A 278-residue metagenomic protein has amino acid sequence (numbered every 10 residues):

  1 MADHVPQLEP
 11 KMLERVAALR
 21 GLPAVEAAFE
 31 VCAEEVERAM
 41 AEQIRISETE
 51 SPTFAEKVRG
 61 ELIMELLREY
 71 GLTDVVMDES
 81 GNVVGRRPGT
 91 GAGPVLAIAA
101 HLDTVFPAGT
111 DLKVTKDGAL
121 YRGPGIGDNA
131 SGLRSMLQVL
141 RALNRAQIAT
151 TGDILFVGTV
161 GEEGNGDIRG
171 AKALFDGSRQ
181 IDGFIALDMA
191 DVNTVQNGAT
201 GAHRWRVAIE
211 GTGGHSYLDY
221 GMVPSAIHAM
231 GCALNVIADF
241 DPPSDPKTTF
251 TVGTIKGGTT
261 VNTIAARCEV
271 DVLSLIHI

Functional and structural regions predicted by a protein language model:
A2-R122: Acidic/His- and Gly-rich active-site-bordering loop/insert found across diverse amide/peptide-bond hydrolases
E9-L13, N197, D219-I264: Acidic-enriched catalytic cores of C-N bond-cleaving enzymes acting on peptides and small amides
R20, R169, F175-H228, N235: Metal-dependent peptidase/peptidase-like ectodomains
M40, I44, E61-M64, R134-R141 (+3 more regions): Predominant activation on well-ordered alpha-helical scaffold segments within soluble catalytic domains
K57, L120, G125-T200, P243 (+2 more regions): Acidic/histidine-rich catalytic neighborhood of metal-dependent amide-processing enzymes
A100-V105, D111, A190-V192, A199-A202 (+1 more regions): Short glycine-enriched loops at secondary-structure junctions
G118-G127, G214-D219, G258: A short glycine/serine-rich beta->alpha loop
I276-I278: Conserved small/polar residues in nucleotide/adenosyl-binding loops
